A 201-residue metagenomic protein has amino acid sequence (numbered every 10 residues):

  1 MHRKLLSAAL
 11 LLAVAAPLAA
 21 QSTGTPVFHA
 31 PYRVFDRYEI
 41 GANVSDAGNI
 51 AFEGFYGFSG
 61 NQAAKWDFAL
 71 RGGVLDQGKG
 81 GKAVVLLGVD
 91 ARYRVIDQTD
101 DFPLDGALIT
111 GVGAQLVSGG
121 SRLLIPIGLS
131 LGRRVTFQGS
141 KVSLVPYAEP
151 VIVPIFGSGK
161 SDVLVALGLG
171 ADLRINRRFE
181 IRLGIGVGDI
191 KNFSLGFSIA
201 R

Functional and structural regions predicted by a protein language model:
M1-F35: Cleavable N-terminal export/targeting peptides
Q21-E39, S45-N49, S59-K65, G78-G80 (+2 more regions): Outer-membrane beta-barrel transmembrane domain signature
F55-G57: Short Gly/aromatic-enriched secondary-structure transition segments
D67-R71: A short beta-strand-loop structural module common to alpha/beta enzyme folds
V85: Short, solvent-exposed loop/turn elements at beta->coil junctions and helix N-caps that rim active or binding pockets
